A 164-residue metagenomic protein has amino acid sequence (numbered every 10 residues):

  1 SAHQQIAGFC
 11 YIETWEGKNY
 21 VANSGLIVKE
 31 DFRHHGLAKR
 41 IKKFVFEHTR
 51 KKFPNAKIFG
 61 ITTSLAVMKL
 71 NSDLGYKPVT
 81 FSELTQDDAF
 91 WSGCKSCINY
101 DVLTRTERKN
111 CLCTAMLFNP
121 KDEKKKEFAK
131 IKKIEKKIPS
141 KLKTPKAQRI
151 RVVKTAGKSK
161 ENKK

Functional and structural regions predicted by a protein language model:
S1-F32: A conserved beta-strand-loop-helix scaffold within acyl/acetyltransferase catalytic domains
H3, I12, S24, K42-F46 (+1 more regions): Amphipathic, alpha-helical segments enriched in basic
H3-F9, I41-K42, F59, K95-D101: Short amphipathic alpha-helical surface micro-motifs
N19, H35, E123-K125: A broad, structure-centric signal for solvent-exposed, well-ordered loop/edge residues that line or flank functional
A22-L26, V45, V79-L84: Generic detector of short, locally flexible boundary/turn motifs and exposed helical patches
V28, H34-T49, I58-G60: Conserved acetyl-CoA-binding loop-helix of GNAT-fold acetyltransferases
R50-K164: Terminal substrate-recognition subdomain of acyl/acetyltransferases
